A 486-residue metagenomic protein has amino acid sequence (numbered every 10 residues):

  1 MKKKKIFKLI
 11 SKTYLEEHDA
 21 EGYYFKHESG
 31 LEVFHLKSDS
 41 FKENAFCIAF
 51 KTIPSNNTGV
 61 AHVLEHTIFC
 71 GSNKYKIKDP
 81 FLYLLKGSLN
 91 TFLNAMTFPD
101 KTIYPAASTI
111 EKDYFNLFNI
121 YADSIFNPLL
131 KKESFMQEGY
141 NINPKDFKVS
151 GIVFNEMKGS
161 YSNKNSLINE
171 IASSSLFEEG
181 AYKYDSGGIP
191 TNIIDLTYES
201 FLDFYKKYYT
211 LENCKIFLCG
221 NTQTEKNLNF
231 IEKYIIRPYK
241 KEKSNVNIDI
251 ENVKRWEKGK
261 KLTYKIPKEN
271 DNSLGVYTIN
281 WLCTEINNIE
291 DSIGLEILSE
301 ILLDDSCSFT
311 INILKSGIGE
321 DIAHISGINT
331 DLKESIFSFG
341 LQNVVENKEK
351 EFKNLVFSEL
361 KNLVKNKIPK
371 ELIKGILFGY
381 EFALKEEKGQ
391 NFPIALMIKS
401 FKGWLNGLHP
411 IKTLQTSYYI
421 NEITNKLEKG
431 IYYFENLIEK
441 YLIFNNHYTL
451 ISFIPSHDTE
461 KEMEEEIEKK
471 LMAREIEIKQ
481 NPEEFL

Functional and structural regions predicted by a protein language model:
M1-F81, S108-T109, N119, S162 (+3 more regions): His/Glu-rich zincin catalytic helix
D19-Y23, G159-K215, D249-N252, C283-E285 (+3 more regions): Histidine-acidic residue clusters that define the catalytic metal-binding segment of zinc metallopeptidase domains
A49-P54, T67, I103-T109, Y140-N141 (+4 more regions): Second-shell loop/turn segments in exported
N73, P80-F204, I279, I293-S299 (+5 more regions): Acidic/histidine-enriched segments that form metal/cofactor-coordinating and catalytic pocket/exosite environments
G220, I376-L486: C-terminal regions of mature proteins
K241-E257, A323-G327, K367-L377: A generic structural motif
K268-E269, G317-K333, G403-H409: Flexible glycine/proline-rich, aromatic-decorated loop/lid segments
I336-K370: Extended amphipathic alpha-helical segments enriched in small hydrophobics
